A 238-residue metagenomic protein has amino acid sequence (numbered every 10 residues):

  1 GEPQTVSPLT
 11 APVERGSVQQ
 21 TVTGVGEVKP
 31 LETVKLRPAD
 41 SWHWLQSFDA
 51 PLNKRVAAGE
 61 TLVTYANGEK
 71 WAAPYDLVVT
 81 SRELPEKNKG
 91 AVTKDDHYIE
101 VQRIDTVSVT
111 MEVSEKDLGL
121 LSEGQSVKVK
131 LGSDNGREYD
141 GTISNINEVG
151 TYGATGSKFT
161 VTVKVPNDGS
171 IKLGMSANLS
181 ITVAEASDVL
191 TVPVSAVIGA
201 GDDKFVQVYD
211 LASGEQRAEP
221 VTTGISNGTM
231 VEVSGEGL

Functional and structural regions predicted by a protein language model:
G1-P12, G16, Q125, G132-S133 (+1 more regions): Edge-of-domain interaction segments
T5-P8, T21-V25, L31, P51 (+12 more regions): Extracytoplasmic
Q20-Q46, T61-S81, E100-R103, V109-T110 (+2 more regions): Short beta-strand-turn/beta-hairpin segments enriched in glycine/proline and small hydrophobics that form edge-strand
K35-R37, K87-A91, V149-T160, T229-G235: Short, solvent-exposed secondary-structure boundary/capping segments
D40, L45-R55, E60, S81-A91 (+3 more regions): Short histidine-centered loop motifs in beta-beta connectors
L62-V63, E69-K70, D105, S133-G136 (+1 more regions): Short, charged beta-turn/beta-strand-edge "cap" motif at the junction between a beta-strand and an adjacent loop
L131-S133, R137-A186: Structural microfeature recognizing short secondary-structure transition sites
